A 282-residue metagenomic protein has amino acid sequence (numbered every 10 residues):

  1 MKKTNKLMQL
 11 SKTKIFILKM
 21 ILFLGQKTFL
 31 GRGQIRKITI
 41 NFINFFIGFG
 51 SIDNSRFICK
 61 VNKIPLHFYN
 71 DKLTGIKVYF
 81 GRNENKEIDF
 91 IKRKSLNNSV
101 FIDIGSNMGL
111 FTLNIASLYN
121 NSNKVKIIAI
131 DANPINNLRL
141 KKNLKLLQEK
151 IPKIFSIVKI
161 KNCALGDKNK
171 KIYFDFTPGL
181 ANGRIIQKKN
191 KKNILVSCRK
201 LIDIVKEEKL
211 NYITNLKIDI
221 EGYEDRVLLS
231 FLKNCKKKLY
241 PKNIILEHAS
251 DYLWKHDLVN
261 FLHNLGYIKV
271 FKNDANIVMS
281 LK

Functional and structural regions predicted by a protein language model:
M1-N133, L138-I154, K206-L210, L258 (+2 more regions): S-adenosyl-L-methionine
F80-I102, K159, K171-Y173, G183-K238 (+2 more regions): Short internal loop-to-helix segment that lines adenine-nucleotide cofactor pockets
I102-I104, I130, C163, L216-I218 (+1 more regions): Active-site flanking residues adjacent to catalytic metal/cofactor-binding acidic residues
T112, A116, N123-I127, T214-N215 (+1 more regions): A short alpha/beta connector and helix-capping loop motif
L118-Y119, K145-L146, P178, L232-K236 (+1 more regions): Glycine-rich, phosphate-binding/catalytic loops in enzymes
A132, L165-D167, L201, I220 (+1 more regions): Hydrophobic pocket-lining residues within nucleotide cofactor-binding pockets
P134-N137, K141-E149, S156-P178: Core alpha/beta nucleotide-donor-binding catalytic domains of modification enzymes
K161-C163, C198, N273: Short loop/edge segments at beta-strand edges and connector loops that shape dinucleotide/nucleotide cofactor-binding
